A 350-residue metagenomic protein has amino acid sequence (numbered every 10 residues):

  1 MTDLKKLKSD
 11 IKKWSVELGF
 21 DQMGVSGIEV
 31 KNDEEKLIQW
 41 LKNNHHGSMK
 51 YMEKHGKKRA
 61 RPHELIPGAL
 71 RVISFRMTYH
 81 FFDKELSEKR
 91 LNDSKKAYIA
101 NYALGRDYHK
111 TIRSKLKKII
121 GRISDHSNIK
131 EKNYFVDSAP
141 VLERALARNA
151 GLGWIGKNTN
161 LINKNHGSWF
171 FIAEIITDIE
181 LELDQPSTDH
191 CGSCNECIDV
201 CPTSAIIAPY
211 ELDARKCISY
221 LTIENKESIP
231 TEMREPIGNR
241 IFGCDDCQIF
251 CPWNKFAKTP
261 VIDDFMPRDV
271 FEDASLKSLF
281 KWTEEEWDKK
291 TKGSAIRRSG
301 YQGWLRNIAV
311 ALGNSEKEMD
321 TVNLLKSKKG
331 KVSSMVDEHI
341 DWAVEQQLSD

Functional and structural regions predicted by a protein language model:
M1-H190: Auxiliary alpha/beta "docking" domains used to position bulky ligands
F20, E196-Y220, K226, R240-D264: Iron-sulfur cluster-binding cysteine motifs and their immediate structural context in ferredoxin-like electron-transfer
P230-F265, K289-R297, G303, V310: C-terminal amphipathic alpha-helical segment
D269-W304, S315: Glycine-rich phosphate/pyrophosphate-binding loop and adjacent beta-alpha nucleotide/cofactor-binding cores
D288-K290, K317-K329, S349-D350: Amphipathic alpha-helical scaffolding segments comprising HEAT/armadillo-like alpha-solenoid repeats
R297-S299, S327-V336: Short coil turns that connect the paired helices of HEAT/ARM alpha-solenoid repeats
L305-E316, D337-Q347: Structural detector for internal amphipathic alpha-helices that build alpha-solenoid repeat scaffolds
